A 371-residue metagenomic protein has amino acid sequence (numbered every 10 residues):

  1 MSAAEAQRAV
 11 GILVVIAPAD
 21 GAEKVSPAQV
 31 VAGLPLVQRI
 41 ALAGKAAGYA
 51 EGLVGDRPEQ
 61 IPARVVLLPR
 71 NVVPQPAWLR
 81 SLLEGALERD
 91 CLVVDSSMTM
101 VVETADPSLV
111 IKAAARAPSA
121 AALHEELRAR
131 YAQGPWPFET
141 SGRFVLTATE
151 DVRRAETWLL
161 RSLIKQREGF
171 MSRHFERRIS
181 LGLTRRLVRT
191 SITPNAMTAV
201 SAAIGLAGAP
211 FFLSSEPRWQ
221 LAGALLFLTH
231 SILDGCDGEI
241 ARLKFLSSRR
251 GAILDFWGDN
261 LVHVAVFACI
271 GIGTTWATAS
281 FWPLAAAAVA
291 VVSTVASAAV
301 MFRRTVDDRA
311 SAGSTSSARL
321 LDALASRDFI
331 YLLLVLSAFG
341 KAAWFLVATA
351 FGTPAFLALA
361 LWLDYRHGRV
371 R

Functional and structural regions predicted by a protein language model:
S2-D56: N-terminal glycine-rich phosphate-binding loop and ensuing alpha1 helix
E59-V73: Short beta-strand-to-loop acidic/aromatic patch adjacent to the donor-nucleotide binding site
V73-M98, V264, G271-T274: Conserved donor-nucleotide/metal-binding helix-loop-beta segment in metal-dependent transferases, i.e., the alpha-helix
M98-L181, F256-R371: A feature for the membrane-embedded catalytic helix bundles of lipid/isoprenoid biosynthetic enzymes
G182-R189: Cytosolic juxtamembrane amphipathic/interface segments immediately preceding and feeding into a transmembrane helix
R186, L206-P210, L332-V335: Alpha-helical transmembrane segments of multipass membrane proteins
P194-R250: Membrane-embedded alpha-helical segments that form the functional core of polytopic membrane enzymes, especially those
R249-W257: Membrane-interface alpha-helices at helix entry/exit sites of multi-pass transporters
